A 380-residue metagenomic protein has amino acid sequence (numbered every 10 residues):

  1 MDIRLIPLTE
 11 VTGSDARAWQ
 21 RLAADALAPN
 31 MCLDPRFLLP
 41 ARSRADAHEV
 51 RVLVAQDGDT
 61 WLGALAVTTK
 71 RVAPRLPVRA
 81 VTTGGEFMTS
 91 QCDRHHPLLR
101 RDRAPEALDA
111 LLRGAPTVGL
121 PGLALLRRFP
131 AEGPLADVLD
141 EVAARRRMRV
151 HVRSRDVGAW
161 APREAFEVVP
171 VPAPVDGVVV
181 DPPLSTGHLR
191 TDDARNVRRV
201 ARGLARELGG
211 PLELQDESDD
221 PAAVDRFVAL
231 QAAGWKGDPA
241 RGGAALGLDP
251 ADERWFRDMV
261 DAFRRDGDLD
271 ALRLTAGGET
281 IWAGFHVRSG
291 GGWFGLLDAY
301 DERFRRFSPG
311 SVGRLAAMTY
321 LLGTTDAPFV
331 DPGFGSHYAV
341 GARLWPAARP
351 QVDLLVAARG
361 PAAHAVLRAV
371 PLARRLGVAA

Functional and structural regions predicted by a protein language model:
M1-R4, A380: Short, intrinsically disordered terminal tails adjacent to the first/last structured region
I3-T83, R128-D137, V142-A143, H151 (+2 more regions): A conserved beta-strand-loop-helix scaffold within acyl/acetyltransferase catalytic domains
E10-T12, P221, H337, A358-P361: Residue-level detector of flexible, active-site-proximal loop/helix-junction positions within diverse enzyme catalytic
A47, W255, R349, R368-V370: Short alpha-helix boundary/capping motifs
E49-V50, Q56, V72-S154, R288-D353: Acyl-donor binding region in acyl/amide transferases
G278, Y320-L321, D331-P332, L376-A380: A general structural signal for short secondary-structure boundary/capping elements
L355-A380: Membrane-proximal basic amphipathic "stem/tether" segments
